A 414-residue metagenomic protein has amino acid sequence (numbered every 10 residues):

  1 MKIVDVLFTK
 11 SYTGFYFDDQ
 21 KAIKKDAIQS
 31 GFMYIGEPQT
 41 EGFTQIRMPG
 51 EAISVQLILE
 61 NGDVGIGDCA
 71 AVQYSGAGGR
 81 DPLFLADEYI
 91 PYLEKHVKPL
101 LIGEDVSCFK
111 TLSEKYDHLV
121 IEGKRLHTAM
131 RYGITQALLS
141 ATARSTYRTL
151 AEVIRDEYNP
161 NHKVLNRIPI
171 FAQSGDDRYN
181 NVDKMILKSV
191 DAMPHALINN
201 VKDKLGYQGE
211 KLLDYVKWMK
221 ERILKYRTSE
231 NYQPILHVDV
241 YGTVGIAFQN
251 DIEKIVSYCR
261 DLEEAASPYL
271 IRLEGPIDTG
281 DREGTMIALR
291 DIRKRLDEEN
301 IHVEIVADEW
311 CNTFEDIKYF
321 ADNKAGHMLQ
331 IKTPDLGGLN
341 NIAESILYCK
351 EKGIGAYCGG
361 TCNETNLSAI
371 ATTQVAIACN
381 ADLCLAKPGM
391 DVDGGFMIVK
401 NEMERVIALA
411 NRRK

Functional and structural regions predicted by a protein language model:
M1-D5, V392-K414: N-terminal charge/polar-biased segments
M1-Q56: Short, Gly/Pro- and small/polar-rich lid/capping loops
E51-N61, G65-A71, N181-P194, S257-R260 (+1 more regions): Short beta-strand elements
I58, V64-R148, D156: Metal- or metallocofactor-binding catalytic centers and their adjacent structured scaffolds across diverse enzyme
K95-E104, Y357-E364, N380-G394, A410-K414: Short, basic, helix/turn surface patches
V120-L296, H302, V306-E309: Active-site-facing alpha/beta catalytic cores
R148, I354, A381: Short glycine/serine/threonine/alanine-rich loop segments
Y226-V375, L385-E402: Catalytic core of soluble alpha/beta enzymes
